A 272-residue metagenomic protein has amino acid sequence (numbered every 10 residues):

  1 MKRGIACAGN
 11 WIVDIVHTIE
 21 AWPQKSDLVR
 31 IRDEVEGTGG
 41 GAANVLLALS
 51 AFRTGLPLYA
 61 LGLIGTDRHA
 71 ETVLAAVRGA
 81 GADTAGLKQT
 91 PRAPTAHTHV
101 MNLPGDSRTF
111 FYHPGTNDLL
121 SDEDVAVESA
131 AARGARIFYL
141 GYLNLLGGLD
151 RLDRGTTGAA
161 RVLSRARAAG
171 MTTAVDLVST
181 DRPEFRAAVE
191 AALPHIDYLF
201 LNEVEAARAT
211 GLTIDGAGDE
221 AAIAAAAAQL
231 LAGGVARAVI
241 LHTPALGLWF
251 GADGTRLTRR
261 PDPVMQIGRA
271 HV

Functional and structural regions predicted by a protein language model:
M1-V13, G55-P57, L63, E71-Q89 (+2 more regions): Ribokinase/PfkB-type carbohydrate-kinase core domain
D14-T18: Short N-terminal binding/cap micro-motifs at the start of the first secondary-structure element
E20-A21, A48, L163-R165: Short, flexible segments with low predicted structural confidence
E20-A42: Short catalytic helix/loop segments, enriched in acidic residues and glycine and frequently bearing histidine
T38-Y59: Active-site alpha-helical elements of protease catalytic centers
G41-V45, H69, P94-T95: Short glycine/serine/threonine-rich phosphate/pyrophosphate-binding segments that cradle anionic phosphate groups
T66: Conserved Rossmann-like nucleotide-cofactor binding loop
